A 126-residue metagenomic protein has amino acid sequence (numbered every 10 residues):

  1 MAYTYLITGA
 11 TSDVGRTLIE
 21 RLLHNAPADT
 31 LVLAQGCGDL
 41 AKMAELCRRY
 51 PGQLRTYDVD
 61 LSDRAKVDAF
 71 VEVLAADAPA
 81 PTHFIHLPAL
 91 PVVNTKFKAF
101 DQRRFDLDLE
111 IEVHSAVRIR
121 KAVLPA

Functional and structural regions predicted by a protein language model:
T8, P81-A89, E112: Rossmann-fold scaffold of SDR-type NAD(P)-dependent oxidoreductases
T11, G15-E20: N-terminal Rossmann NAD(P)H-binding glycine-rich loop of SDR-like oxidoreductase domains
I19-E20, A76, I111-A126: Amphipathic alpha-helical dimer-interface segment in Rossmann-like NAD(P)H-dependent oxidoreductases
L23-M43: Conserved glycine-rich Rossmann-like NAD(P)H-binding loop of the short-chain dehydrogenase/reductase
C47-A65: Rossmann-fold cofactor-recognition segment
S62, F100, L107-S115: Glycine-rich NAD(P)-binding loop of the Rossmann-fold in SDR/ketoreductase-type enzymes
S62-D77: Conserved Rossmann-fold cofactor-binding substructure of NAD(P)-dependent oxidoreductases
A89-D106: Conserved mid-core segment of classical short-chain dehydrogenase/reductases
